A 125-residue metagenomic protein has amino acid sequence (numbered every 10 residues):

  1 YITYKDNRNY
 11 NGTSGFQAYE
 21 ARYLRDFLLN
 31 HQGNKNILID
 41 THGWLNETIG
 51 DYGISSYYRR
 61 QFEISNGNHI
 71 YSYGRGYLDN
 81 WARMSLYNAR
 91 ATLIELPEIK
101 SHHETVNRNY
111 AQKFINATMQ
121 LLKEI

Functional and structural regions predicted by a protein language model:
Y1-S72, A89, E95-E98: Active-site/substrate-binding loop(s) of hydrolase catalytic cores
E20-Y23, D79, K113: Well-ordered alpha-helical segments embedded in enzymatic catalytic cores
L28-Q32, M84-S85, M119-L122: N-terminal cationic-hydrophobic initiation segments that often serve targeting/anchoring roles
E47-G50, D79-W81, K100-T105: Short active-site-adjacent structural elements
N68-G74, L122-I125: Short C-terminal domain-edge/linker segments immediately following a structured domain
S72-N88: Short glycine-rich, acidic/polar surface loops and turns
M84-L86, L93-E95, N107-Q112: MPN/JAMM (Mov34/JAB) isopeptidase/deubiquitinase module and associated MPN-bearing subunits/adaptors in ubiquitin
K100-I125: His/Asp/Glu-rich mid-to-C-terminal helical/loop segments that flank catalytic regions of hydrolases
